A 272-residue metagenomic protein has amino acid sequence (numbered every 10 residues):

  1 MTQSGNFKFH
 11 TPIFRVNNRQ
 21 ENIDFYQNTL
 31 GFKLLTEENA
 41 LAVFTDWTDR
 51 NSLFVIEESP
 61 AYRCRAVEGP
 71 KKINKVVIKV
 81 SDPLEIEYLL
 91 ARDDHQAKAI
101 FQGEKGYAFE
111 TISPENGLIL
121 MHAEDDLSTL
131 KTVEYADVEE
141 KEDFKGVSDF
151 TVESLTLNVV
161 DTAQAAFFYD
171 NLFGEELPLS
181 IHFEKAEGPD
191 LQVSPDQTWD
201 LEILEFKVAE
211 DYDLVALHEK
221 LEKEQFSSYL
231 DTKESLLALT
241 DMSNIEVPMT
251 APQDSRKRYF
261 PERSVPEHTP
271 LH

Functional and structural regions predicted by a protein language model:
M1-Q20, V76, S128-A166, L201-L204 (+1 more regions): N-terminal beta-strand motif that seeds the catalytic metal site of vicinal oxygen chelate
T2-S4, I13-L53, E57-P60, K105 (+2 more regions): Core segments of cupin and vicinal oxygen chelate
T2-S4, L34, D46, A66 (+4 more regions): Generic marker of residues within folded, mature protein domains
K8-V16, C64-A91, Y107-S113, T151-V160 (+3 more regions): Vicinal oxygen chelate
D24, F54, A66, I86-Y88 (+5 more regions): Short acidic, gly/pro-rich beta-turn/loop elements at beta-sheet edges and active-site/ligand-binding grooves
F25-T29, L89-D94, N171, L217-K223: Short amphipathic alpha-helices in soluble, non-transmembrane regions that often serve as interface/regulatory elements
K33-P70, L118-D126, F173-E210, T240-K257: Conserved short beta-strand elements that form part of the metal-binding/catalytic scaffold of enzyme active sites
D94-D149, P178-H182, E222-H272: Vicinal oxygen chelate
